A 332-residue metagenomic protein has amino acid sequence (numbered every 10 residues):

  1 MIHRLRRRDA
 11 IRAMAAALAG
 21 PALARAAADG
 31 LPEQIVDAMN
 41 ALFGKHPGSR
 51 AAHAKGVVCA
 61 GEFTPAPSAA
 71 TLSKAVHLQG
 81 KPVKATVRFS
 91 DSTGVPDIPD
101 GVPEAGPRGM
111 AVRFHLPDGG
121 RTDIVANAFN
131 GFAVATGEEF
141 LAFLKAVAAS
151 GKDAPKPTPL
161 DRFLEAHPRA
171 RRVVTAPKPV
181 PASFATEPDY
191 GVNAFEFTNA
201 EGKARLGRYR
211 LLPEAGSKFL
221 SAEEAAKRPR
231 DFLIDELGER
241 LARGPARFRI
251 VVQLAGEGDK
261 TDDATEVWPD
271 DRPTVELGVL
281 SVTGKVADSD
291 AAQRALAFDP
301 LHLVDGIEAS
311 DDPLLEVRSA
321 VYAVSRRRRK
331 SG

Functional and structural regions predicted by a protein language model:
M1-A17: N-terminal secretory signal peptides and thylakoid transit peptides that target proteins across membranes
I2, I11, R25-G332: Active-site-adjacent core segments of small-molecule enzymes
A16-A24: Hydrophobic h-region of N-terminal signal peptides that target proteins for export in Gram-negative bacteria
